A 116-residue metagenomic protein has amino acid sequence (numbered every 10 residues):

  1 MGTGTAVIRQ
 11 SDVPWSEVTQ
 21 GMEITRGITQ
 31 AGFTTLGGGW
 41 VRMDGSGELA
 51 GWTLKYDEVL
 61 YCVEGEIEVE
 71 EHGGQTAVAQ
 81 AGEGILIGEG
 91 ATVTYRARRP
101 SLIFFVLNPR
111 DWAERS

Functional and structural regions predicted by a protein language model:
M1-G37, R42: A short, N-terminal "cap"/entry segment at the start of jelly-roll beta-barrel domains of the cupin/DSBH fold
F33-T35, M43-E48, E66-I67, R110-W112: Short, charged/polar surface micro-motifs in flexible loops or helix N-caps
E48-L54, E71, A77-V78, R96-A97: Short histidine-centered beta-strand/loop micro-motifs that create catalytic or ligand/metal-coordination sites
T53-V69: Short, conserved beta-strand element in jelly-roll/cupin
C62-V63, E70, R96, V106: Beta-strand residues in well-ordered beta-sheet regions across diverse protein folds
G73-E89: Short acidic-glycine-tyrosine-enriched beta hairpin
E89-A113: Ligand-binding loop in jelly-roll beta-barrel domains
